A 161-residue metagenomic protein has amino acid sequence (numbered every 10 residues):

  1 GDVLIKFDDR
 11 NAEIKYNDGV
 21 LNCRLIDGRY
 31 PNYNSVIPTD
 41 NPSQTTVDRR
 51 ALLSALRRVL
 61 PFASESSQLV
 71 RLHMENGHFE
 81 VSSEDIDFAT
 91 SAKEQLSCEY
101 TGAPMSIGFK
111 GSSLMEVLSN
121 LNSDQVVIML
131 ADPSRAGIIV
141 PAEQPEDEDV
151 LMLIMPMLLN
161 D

Functional and structural regions predicted by a protein language model:
G1-I26, N41-D161: DNA polymerase processivity clamps
R29: Glycine-rich, pocket-lining loop/helix-strand segments that form or immediately flank
V36-D40: Short hinge/gating elements
